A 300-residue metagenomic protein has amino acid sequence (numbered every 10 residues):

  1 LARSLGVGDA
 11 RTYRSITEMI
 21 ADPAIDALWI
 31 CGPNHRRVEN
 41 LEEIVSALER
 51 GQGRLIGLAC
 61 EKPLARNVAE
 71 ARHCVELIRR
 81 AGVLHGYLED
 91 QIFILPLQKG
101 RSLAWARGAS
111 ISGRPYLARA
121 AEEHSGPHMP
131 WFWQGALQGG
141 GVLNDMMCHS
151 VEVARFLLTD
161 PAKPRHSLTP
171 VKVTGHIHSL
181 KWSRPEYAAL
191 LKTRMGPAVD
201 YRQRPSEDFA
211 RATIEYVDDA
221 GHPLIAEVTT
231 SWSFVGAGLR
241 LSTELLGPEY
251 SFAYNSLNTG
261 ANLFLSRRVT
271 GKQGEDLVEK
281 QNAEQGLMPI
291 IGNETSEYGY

Functional and structural regions predicted by a protein language model:
S4-R79, P96: Beta-loop-alpha module in the N-terminal Rossmann-like domain of NAD(P)-dependent dehydrogenases, especially those
L5-V7, A24, V45-G57, W105-I111 (+2 more regions): Alpha-helix termini
Y13-R14, C60, E89, I177 (+1 more regions): Short loop/edge segments at beta-strand edges and connector loops that shape dinucleotide/nucleotide cofactor-binding
C31, T229-T230, E244-G247: Short, well-ordered coil/turn residues at beta-beta hairpins and beta-strand->alpha-helix junctions within
H35-E42, A69-R72, I94-Q98, G141 (+3 more regions): A structural signal for well-ordered alpha-helical segments within the folded catalytic domains of diverse enzymes
G57-P130, C148-V151: A contiguous active-site-proximal alpha/beta segment in oxidoreductase catalytic domains
P130-R240: Rossmann-like dinucleotide-binding domain that binds NAD(P)(H)
E186-Q203, D218-A220, E244-Y300: C-terminal glycine/acidic-rich active-site capping loop/insertion
